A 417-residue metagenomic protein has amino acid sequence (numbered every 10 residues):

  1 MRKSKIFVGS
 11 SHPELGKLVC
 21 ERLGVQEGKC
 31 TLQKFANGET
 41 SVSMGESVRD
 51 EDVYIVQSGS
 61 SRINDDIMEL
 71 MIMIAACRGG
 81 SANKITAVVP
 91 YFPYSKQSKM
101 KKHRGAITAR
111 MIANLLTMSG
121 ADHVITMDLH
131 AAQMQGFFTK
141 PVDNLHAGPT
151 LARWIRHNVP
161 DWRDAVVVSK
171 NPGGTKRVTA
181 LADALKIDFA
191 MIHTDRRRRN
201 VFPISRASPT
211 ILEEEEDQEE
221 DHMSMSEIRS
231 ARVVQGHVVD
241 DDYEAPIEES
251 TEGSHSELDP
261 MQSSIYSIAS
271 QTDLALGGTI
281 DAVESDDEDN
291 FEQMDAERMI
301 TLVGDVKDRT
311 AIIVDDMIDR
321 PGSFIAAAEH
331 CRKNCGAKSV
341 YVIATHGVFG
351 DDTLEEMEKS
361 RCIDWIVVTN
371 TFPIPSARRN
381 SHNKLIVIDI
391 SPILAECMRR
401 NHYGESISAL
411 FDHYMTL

Functional and structural regions predicted by a protein language model:
M1-L417: PRPP-associated nucleotide enzymes
